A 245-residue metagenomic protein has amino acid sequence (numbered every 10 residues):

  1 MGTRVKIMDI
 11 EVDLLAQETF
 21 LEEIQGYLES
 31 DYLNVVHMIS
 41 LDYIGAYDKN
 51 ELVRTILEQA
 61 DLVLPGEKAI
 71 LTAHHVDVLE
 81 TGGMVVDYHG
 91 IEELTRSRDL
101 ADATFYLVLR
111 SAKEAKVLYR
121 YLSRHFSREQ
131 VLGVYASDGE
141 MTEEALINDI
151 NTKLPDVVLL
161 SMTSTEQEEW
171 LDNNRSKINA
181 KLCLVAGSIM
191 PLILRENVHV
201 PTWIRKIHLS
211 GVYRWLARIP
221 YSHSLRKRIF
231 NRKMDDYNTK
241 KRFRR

Functional and structural regions predicted by a protein language model:
M1-G82: N-terminal nucleotide/polyanion-binding subdomain common to many enzyme families
L41-I44, M162-E166, I189: Short glycine-rich anion-binding loops that position phosphate/pyrophosphate groups of nucleotides and phosphorylated
V53-Q59, E168-M190: A short, gly/pro- and small-residue-rich
I70-D149, K153: Conserved beta-alpha
I70-T72, E166-Q167, I189-L194: Short gly/pro/ser/thr-enriched loop/turn and capping motifs at secondary-structure boundaries
L71-T72, E196-R245: A transmembrane-helix-recognition feature enriched in membrane-embedded lipid enzymes and envelope glyco-/phospholipid
D138-M141, A180-R214: Short, flexible loop segments at boundaries between secondary-structure elements
I150, L154-S164, A180: Proline-aspartate-enriched helix->loop->beta-strand connector
